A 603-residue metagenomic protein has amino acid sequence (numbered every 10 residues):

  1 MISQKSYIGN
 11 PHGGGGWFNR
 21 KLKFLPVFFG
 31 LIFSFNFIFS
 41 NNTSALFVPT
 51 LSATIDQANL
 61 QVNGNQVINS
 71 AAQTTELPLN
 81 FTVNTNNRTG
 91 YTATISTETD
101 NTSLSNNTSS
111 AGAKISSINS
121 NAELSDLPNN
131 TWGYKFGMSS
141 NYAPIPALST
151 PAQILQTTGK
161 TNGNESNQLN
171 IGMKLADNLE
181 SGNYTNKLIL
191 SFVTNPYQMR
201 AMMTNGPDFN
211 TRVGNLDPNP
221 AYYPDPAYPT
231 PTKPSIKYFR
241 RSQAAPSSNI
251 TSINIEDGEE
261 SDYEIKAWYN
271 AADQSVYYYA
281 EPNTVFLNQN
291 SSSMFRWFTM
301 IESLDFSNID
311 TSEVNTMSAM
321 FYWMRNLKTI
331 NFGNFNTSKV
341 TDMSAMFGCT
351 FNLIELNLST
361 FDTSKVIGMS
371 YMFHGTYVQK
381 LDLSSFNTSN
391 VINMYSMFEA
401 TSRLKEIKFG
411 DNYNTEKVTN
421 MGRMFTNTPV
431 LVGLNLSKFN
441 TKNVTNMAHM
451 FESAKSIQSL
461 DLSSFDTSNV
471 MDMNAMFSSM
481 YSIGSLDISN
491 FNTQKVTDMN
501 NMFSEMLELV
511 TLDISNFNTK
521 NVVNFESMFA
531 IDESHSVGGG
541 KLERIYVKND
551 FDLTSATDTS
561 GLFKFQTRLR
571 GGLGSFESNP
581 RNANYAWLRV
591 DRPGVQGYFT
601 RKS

Functional and structural regions predicted by a protein language model:
M1-L46: Sec-dependent, cleavable N-terminal signal peptides
S3, L104-N106, Y278: Short conserved micro-motifs at the rims of enzyme active sites and ligand-binding pockets
Y7-N10, G15, G159, Y377 (+2 more regions): Intrinsic structural disorder/low-complexity segments
W17, G133-K135, A267: Glycine-centered structural positions embedded in regular secondary structure
S44-Q198: Signature of Gram-negative chaperone-usher
Y197-S603: Negatively charged
